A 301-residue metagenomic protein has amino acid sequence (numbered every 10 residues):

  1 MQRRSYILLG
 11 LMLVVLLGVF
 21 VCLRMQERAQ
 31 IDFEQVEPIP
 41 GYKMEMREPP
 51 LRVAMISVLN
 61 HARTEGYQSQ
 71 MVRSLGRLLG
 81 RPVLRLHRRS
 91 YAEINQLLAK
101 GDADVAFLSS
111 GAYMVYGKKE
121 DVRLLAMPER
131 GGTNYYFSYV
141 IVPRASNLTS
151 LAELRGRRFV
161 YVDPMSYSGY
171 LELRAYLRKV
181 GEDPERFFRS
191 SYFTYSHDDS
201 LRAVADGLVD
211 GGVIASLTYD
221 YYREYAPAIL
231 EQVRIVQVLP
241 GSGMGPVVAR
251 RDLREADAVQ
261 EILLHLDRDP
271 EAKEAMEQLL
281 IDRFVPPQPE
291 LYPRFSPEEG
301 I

Functional and structural regions predicted by a protein language model:
M1-G101, K273-I301: N-terminal hydrophobic or amphipathic helices and topogenic motifs
E48-P50, Q70, G80, K100 (+4 more regions): Extracytoplasmic
R52-G76, G111, Y135-L201, V209 (+2 more regions): Bilobed "Venus flytrap"/periplasmic-binding protein-like clamshell domains and structurally analogous long
R52-V58, R130-Y139, P227-L263, K273 (+1 more regions): Periplasmic-binding protein-like
R85-L97, P184-R202, G241-G243: Short helix-initiation/N-cap motifs at beta->coil->alpha
A92-A106, K119, A152, S196-L217: Short helices/loops that flank or line small-molecule/ion binding pockets
Q96-E153: Acidic, polar ligand-binding/catalytic clefts
S110-K119, Y176-K179, A203-D206, D210-E231: A ligand-binding cleft/hinge motif common to bilobed small-molecule-binding domains
